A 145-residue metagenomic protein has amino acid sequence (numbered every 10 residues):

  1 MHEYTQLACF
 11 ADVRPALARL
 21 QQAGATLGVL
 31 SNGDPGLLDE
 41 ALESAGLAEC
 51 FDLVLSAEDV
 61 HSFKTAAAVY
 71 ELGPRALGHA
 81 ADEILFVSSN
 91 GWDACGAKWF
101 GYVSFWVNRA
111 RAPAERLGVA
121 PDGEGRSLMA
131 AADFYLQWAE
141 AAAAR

Functional and structural regions predicted by a protein language model:
M1-D12: Metal-dependent phosphoesterase signature
F10, A25, Y102: Short phosphate-binding/catalytic loops that engage adenosine nucleotides
R14, A18, L30, D34-P35 (+1 more regions): Asp-based, Mg2+/Mn2+-dependent phosphohydrolase catalytic module
Q21: Conserved ATPase "switch" residues in P-loop NTPase domains
